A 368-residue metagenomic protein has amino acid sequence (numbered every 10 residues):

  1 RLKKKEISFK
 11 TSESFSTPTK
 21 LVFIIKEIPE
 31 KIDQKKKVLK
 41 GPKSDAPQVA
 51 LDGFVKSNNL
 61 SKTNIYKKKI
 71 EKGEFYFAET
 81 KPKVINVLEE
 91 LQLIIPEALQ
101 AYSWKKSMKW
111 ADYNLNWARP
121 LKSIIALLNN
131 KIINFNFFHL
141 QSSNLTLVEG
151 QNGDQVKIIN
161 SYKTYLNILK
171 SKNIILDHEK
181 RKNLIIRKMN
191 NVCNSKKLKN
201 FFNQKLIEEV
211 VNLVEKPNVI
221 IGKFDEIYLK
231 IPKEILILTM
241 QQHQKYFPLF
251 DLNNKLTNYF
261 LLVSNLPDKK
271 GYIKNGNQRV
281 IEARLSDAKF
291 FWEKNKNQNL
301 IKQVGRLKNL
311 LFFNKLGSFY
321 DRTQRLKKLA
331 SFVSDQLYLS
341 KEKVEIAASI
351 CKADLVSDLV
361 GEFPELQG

Functional and structural regions predicted by a protein language model:
R1-K230, L236: Long, basic N-terminal domains or extensions that often function in RNA/ssDNA interaction or organelle/cellular
K3-K5, N253, D287-E293, F332-E342: Secondary-structure transition/capping motifs at alpha-helix termini and the adjoining loop/turn into the next element
S16-I24, Q298-L310, D321-R325, L329 (+1 more regions): Core structural elements
P29-Q34, T164-K170, I185-N191, K255-V263 (+5 more regions): Short acidic (Asp/Glu) and glycine-rich catalytic loops that position anionic groups and cofactors
E71, A78-E79, W292-K308, V344 (+2 more regions): Conserved catalytic-core motifs characterized by acidic clusters
V87, L91, I273, N277 (+2 more regions): Hydrophobic (often cysteine-bearing) scaffold residues that line and stabilize catalytic clefts of nucleotide/cofactor
F201-S318, Q324: Catalytic nucleotidyl-transfer cores of nucleotide-processing enzymes
D321-R322, S331-G368: Divalent metal-dependent catalytic cores for phosphoryl transfer on phosphate-bearing substrates
